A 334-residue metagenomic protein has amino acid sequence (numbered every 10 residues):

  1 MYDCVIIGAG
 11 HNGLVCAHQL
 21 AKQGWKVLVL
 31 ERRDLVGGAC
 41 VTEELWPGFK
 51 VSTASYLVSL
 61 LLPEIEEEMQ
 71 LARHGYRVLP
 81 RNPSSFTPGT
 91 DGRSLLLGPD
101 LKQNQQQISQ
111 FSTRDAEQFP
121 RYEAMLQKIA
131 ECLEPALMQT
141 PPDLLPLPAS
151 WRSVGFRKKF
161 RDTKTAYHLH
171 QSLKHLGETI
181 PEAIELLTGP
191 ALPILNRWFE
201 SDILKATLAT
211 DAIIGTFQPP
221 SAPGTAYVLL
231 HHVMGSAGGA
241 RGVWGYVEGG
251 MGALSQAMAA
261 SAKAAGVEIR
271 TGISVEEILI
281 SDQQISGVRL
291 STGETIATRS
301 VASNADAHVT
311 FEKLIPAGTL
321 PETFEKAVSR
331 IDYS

Functional and structural regions predicted by a protein language model:
Y2-S153: N-terminal glycine-rich phosphate/pyrophosphate-binding loop and immediately adjacent elements
D3, S286, R299: Conserved acidic residues
H11, G272-E276, T292-G293: Conserved SAM/SAH-binding loop
V29-E31, A206-L208, T271, T298 (+1 more regions): General beta-strand structural signal in soluble alpha/beta enzymes
L35-A39, I214-F217, E277-L279, H308-E312: Flexible loop/turn segments at secondary-structure boundaries
Q127-A265: Active-site/ligand-binding neighborhood in enzyme catalytic cores
W244-A260, A264-A265, I278-L279, R289-S334: Glycine-rich loop(s) and the adjacent beta-strand/alpha-helix scaffold that form part
E268-S286: A conserved short coil-to-beta-strand element within the FAD-binding core of flavoproteins
